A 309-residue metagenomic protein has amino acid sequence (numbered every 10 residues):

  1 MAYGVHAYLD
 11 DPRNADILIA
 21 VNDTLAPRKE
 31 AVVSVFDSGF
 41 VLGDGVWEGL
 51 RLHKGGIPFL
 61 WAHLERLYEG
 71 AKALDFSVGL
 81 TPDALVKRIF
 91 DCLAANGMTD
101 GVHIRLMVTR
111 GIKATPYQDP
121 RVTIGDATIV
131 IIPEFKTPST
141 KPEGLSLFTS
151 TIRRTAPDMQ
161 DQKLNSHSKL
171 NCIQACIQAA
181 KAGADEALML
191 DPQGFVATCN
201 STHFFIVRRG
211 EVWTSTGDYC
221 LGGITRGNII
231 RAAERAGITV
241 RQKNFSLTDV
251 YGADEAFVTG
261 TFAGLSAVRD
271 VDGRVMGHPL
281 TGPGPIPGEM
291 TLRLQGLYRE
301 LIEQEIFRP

Functional and structural regions predicted by a protein language model:
M1-L188, P192, L221, I230-P309: Conserved alpha/beta cores of soluble small-molecule-handling proteins
L188, F195-G217, G222: Glycine- and Gly-Pro-enriched alpha-helical subdomains that act as flexible, kink-prone "lid/hinge" or packing modules
T225-G227: Secondary-structure junction motif
